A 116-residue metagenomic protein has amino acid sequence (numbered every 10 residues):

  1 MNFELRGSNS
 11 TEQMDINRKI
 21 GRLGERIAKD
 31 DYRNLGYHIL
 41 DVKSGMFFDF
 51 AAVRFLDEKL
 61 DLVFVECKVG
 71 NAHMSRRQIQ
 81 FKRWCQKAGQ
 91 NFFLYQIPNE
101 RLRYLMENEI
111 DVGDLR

Functional and structural regions predicted by a protein language model:
M1-S44: Acidic-basic catalytic patches of nuclease active cores, encompassing PD-(D/E)XK and other metal-cofactor nuclease
D15-K19, R76-R83, Q90-R116: Domain-level recognition of nuclease-like catalytic cores that cleave nucleotide substrates
A28, Y32, F50-A52, E58-N71: Conserved catalytic cores of phosphodiester-cleaving nucleases, focusing on short active-site segments
G36, Q86-G89: Glycine-centered loop/turn motif at secondary-structure junctions
H38-L40, A51-V53, L62-F64, N91-F93: Ordered hydrophobic segments in well-structured contexts
V42-K43, N71-Q80: Active-site-adjacent loop/helix micro-motif of nuclease/hydrolase catalytic cores
K43, K68, Q96-P98: Residues at the C-termini of beta-strands that transition into short coil/loop
G45-D49: Basic/aromatic recognition patch in beta-strand/loop cores that engages polyanionic ligands
